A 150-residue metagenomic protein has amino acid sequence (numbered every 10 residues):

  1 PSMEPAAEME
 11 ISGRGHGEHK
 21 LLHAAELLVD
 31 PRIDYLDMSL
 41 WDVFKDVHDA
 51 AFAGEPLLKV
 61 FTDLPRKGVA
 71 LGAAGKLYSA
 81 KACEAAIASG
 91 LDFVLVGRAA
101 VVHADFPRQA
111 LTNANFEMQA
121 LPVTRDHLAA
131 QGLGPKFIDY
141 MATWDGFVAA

Functional and structural regions predicted by a protein language model:
P1-A150: Flavin-dependent oxidoreductase catalytic cores
